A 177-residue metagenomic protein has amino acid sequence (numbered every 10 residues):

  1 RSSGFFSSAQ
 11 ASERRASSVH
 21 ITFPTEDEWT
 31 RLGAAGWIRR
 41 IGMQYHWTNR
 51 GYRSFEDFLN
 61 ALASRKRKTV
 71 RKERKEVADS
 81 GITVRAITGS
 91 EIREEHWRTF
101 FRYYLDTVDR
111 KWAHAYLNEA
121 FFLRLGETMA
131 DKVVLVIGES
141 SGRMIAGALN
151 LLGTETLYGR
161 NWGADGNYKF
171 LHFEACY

Functional and structural regions predicted by a protein language model:
R1-G4, Y168-C176: Conserved acetyl-CoA pyrophosphate-binding loop and the N-cap/start of the following alpha-helix in GNAT-like
S7-F170: A conserved beta-strand-loop-helix scaffold within acyl/acetyltransferase catalytic domains
